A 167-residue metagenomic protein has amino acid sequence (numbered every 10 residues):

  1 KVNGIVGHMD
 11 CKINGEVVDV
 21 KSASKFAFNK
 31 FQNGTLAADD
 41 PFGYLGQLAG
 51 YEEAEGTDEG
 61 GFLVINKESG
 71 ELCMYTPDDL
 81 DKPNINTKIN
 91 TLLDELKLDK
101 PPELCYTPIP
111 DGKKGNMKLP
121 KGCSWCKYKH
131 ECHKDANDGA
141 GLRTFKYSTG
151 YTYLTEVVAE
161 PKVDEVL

Functional and structural regions predicted by a protein language model:
K1-G4, D10: A short acidic/basic microdomain associated with nuclease active sites
G4, Y44-Q47: Amphipathic coiled-coil/heptad-repeat helices and related helical stalk/stem segments that mediate oligomerization
G4-V6, G15-V17, G70-M74: Short, mixed charged/polar active-site loops that provide acid/base catalysis or chelate metal/phosphate cofactors
V6-H8, G15, E59, C123: Extracellular structured ligand-interaction cores
M9-T35, Y51: Conserved catalytic cores of phosphodiester-cleaving nucleases, focusing on short active-site segments
N33-L45: A short acidic, glycine-rich active-site loop that binds or catalyzes chemistry on phosphate/adenosine moieties
A38-D40, G50, A54-L167: Metal-dependent nuclease catalytic regions and adjoining charged, substrate-binding loops involved in nucleic-acid end
